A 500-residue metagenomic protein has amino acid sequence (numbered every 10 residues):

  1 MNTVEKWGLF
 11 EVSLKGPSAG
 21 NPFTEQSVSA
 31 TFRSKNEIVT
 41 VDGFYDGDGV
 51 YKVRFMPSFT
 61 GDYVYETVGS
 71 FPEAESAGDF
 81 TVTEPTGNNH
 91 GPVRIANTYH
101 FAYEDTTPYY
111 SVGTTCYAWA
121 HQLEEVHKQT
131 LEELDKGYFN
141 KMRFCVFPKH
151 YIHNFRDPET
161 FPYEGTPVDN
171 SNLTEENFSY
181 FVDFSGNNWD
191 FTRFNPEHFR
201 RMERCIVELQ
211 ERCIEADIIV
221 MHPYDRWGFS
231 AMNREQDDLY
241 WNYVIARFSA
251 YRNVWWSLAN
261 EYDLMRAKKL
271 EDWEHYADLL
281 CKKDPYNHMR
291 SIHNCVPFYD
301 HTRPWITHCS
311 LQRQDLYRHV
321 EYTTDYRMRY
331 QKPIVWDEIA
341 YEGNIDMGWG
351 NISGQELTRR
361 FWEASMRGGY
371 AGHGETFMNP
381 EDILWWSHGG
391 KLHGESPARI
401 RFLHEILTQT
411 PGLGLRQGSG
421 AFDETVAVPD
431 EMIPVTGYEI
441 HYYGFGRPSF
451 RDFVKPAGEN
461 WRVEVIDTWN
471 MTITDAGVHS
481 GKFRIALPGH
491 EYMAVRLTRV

Functional and structural regions predicted by a protein language model:
M1-N36, V41-F44, D79-P85, D423-V426 (+1 more regions): Non-catalytic, glycine-rich low-complexity segments
R33, G87-H319: Active-site mouth of glycoside hydrolases
S34-N36, F71, D467-M471: Solvent-exposed strand-loop boundary residues in beta-sheet-rich modules
E37-T98: Extended acidic/polar, glycine-enriched regions that form or flank non-catalytic beta-rich accessory modules
G43-Y45, A476-H479: Short beta-strand segments within Ig-like beta-sandwich modules, predominantly Fibronectin type-III
G113-A120, P167, N177-F178, R193 (+4 more regions): Extended substrate-binding grooves/exosites of carbohydrate-active enzymes
L239, N253, N260-E395: Extracellular glycoside hydrolase catalytic/binding regions
E342-I345, L357-G477, A486-V500: Aromatic- and carboxylate-lined catalytic core of secreted/periplasmic carbohydrate-active enzymes
